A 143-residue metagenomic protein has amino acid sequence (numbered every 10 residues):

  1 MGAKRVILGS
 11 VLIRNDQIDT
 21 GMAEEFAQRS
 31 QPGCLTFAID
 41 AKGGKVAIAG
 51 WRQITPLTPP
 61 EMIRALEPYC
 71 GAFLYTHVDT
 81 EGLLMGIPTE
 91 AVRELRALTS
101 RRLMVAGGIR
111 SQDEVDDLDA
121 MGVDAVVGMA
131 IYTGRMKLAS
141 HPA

Functional and structural regions predicted by a protein language model:
M1-R5, M22, E90-A125, H141: Catalytic cores of alpha/beta
A3-E81: Conserved anion-binding
G9, L83, M104-A106: Structural motif
I18-D19, A47-G50, L84-I87, V115-D116 (+1 more regions): Short, well-ordered secondary-structure micro-motifs
P32-C34, C70, S100, G122 (+1 more regions): A generic structural signal for alpha->beta connector loops
F37, F73, L95, L118 (+1 more regions): Conserved, mostly hydrophobic/aromatic
E81, S111-D113, T133: Active-site environment of divalent metal-dependent phosphoester hydrolases
V127-A143: Short, basic/aromatic-enriched C-terminal tail that caps enzymatic domains
